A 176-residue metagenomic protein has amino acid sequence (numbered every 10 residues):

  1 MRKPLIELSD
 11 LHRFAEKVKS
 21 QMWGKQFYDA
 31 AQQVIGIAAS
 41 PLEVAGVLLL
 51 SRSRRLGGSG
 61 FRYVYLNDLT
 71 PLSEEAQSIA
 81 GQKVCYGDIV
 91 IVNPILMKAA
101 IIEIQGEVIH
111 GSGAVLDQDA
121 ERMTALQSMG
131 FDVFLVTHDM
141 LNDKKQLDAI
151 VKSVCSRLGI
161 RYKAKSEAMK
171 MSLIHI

Functional and structural regions predicted by a protein language model:
R2-I174: Surface segments flanking catalytic/ligand-binding clefts of nucleic-acid enzymes
